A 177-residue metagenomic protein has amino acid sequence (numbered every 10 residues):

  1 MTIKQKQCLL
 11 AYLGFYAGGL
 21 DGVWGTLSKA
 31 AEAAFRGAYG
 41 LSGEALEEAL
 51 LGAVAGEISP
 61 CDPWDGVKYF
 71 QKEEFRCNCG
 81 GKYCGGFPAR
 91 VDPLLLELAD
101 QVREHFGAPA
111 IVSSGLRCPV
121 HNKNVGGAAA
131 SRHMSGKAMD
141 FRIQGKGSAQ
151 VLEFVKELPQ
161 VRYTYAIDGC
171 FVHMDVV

Functional and structural regions predicted by a protein language model:
M1-G107, G126-A128, Q160-Y165: Cell-envelope/ECM-targeting effectors and their regulatory/trafficking segments
W24-S28, R117, C170: Short, conserved alpha-helical segments within structured domains
A30, K123, A149: Alpha-helical elements of the RecA-like P-loop NTPase motor core of helicases
E32, C118, F141: Divalent metal-coordination and catalytic microenvironments
F106, S114-L116, I143-G145: Generic secondary-structure microfeatures
A110-S131: Active-site nucleotide-donor binding segment shared across nucleotidyl transfer reactions
A128-V177: Catalytic cores and adjacent binding grooves of peptidoglycan-active enzymes
